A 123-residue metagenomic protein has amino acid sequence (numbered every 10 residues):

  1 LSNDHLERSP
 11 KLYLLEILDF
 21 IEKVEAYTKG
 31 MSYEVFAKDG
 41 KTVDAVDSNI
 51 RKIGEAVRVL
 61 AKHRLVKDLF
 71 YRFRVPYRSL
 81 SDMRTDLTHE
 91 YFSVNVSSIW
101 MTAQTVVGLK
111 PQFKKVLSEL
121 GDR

Functional and structural regions predicted by a protein language model:
L1-R123: Solvent-exposed interaction patches of small proteins and small membrane subunits
